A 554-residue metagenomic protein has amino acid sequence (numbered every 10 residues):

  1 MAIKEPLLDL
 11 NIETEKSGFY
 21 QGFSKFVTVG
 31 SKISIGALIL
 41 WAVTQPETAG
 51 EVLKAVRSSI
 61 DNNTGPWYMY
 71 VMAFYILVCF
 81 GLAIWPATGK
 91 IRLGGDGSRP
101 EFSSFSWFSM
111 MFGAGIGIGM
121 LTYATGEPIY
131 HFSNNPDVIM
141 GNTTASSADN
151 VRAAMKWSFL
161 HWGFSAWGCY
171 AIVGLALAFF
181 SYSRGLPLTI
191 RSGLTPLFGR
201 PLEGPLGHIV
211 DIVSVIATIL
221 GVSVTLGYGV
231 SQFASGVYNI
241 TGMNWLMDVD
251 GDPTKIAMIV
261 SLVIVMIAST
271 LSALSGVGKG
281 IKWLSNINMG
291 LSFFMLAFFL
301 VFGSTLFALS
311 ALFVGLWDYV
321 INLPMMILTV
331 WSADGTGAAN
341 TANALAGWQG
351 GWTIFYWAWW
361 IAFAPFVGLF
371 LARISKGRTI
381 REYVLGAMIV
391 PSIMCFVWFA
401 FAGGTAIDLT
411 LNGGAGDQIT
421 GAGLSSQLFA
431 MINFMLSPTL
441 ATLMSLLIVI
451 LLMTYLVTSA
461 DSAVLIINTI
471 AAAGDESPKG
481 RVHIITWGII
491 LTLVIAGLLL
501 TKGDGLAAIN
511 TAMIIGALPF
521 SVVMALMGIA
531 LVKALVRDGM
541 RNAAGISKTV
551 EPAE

Functional and structural regions predicted by a protein language model:
A2-A148, L274, A297, G528-A543: N-terminal alpha-helical transmembrane segments of multi-pass membrane transport and channel/translocase proteins
L8-G18, E51-R57, W85-S104, I129-M155 (+4 more regions): Flexible loop linkers connecting adjacent transmembrane helices in multi-pass alpha-helical membrane transporters
E15-Y20, Q45-D61, F80-E101, A153-L160 (+7 more regions): Membrane-water interface regions at transmembrane-helix termini and the short interhelical loops of multi-pass membrane
G18-V27, D61-G65, G95-A114, T144-S147 (+6 more regions): Transmembrane-helix boundary/entry motifs in multi-pass membrane transporters
F19-V43, I76-G81, I116-M120, H161-S231 (+7 more regions): Helix-loop-helix module between adjacent transmembrane segments
F26-I33, S59-I76, F108, R152-Y182 (+3 more regions): Extracellular loop-to-transmembrane helix junctions
S34, W67-I84, S292-G303, M394-T405 (+3 more regions): Hydrophobic alpha-helical segments of multi-pass membrane transport proteins
L206-L385, V390-L446, L498: Membrane-embedded translocation segments of transport machinery
